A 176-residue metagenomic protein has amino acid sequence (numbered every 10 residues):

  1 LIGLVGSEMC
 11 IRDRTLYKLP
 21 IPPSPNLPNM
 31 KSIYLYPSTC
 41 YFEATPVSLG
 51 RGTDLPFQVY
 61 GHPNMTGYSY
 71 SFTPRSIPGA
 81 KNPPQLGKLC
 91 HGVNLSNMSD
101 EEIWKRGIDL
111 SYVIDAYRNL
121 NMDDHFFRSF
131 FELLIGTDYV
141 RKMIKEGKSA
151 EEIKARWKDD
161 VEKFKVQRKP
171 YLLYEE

Functional and structural regions predicted by a protein language model:
L1, S48-R51, Q85: A general structural signal for short secondary-structure junctions and capping/turn motifs
L1-G6, C10: Single conserved hydrophobic/aromatic residue that forms the stacking wall/gate of nucleotide- or nucleobase-binding
M9, M122, V166-K169: Generic secondary-structure signature for well-ordered alpha-helical cores
M9-C10, E43-M65: Active-site loops and adjacent core secondary-structure elements that bind or stabilize anionic groups
L16-C40: A post-motif C-terminal structural segment
P56, Y60-K158, E162: Conserved functional hotspot residues or short segments at active or partner-binding sites across diverse domains
E162-L172, E176: Flexible, low-complexity junctional segments that flank or bridge functional domains
